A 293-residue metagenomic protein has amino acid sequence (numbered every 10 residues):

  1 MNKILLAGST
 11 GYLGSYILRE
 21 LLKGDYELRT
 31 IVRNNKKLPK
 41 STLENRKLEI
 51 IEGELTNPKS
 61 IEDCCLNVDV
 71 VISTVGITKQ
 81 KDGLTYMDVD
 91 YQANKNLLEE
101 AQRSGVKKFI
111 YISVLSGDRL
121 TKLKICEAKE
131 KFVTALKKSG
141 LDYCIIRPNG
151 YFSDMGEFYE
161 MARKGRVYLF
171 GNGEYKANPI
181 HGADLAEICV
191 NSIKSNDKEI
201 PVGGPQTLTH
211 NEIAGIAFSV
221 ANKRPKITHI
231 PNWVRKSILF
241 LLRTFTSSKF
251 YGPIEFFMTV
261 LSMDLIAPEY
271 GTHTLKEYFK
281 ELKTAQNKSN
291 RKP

Functional and structural regions predicted by a protein language model:
I4-G24: N-terminal Rossmann NAD(P)H-binding glycine-rich loop of SDR-like oxidoreductase domains
L5, K36-N96, E100-R103, D118: NAD(P)H-binding glycine-rich loop region in Rossmannoid oxidoreductase-like domains and their noncatalytic homologs
L13, V71, L185, C189 (+3 more regions): Non-catalytic, hydrophobic alpha-helical segments
I77-R163: Glycine-/Pro-rich loop/turn segments that contact NAD(P) or position catalytic residues in Rossmann-like domains
S153-E160, N191-I200, K223-P225: Glycine/proline-rich active-site loop of Rossmann-fold NAD(P)-dependent oxidoreductases
F170-Y175, I200-T207, F218-N222, I230 (+1 more regions): Glycine-rich Rossmann NAD(P)(H)-binding loop
G171-S192, K198: Substrate-positioning beta->alpha
N232-P293: A hydrophobic C-terminal alpha-helical subdomain
